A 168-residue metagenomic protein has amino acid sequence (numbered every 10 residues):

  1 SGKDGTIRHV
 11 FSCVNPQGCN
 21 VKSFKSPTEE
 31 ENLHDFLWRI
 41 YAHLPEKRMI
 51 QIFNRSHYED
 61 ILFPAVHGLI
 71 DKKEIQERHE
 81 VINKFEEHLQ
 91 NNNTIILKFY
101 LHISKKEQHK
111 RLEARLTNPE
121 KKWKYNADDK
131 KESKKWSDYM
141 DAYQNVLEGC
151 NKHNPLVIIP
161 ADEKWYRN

Functional and structural regions predicted by a protein language model:
S1-N168: Glycine-rich phosphate-binding loop of ATP-dependent small-molecule kinases
